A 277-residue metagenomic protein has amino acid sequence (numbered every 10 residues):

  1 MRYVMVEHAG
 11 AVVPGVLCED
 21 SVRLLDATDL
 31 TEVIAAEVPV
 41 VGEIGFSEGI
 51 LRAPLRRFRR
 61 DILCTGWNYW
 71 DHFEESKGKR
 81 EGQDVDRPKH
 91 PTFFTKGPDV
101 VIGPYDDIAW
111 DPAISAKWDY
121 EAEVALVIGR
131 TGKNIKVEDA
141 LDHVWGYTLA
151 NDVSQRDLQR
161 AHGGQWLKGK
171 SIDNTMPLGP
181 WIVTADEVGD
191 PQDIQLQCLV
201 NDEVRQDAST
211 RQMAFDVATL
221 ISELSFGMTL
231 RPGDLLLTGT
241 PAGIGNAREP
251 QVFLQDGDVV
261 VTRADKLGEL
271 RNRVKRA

Functional and structural regions predicted by a protein language model:
M1-P91, V261: N-terminal non-catalytic cap/leader segment that marks the start of a structured domain
H8-G10, L17-S21, I128-R130, V200-D202 (+1 more regions): Short acidic-glycine loop/turn motifs at beta-strand connectors
I44-F46, H72, R156-A277: Catalytic-pocket segment enriched in acidic/His residues
R52-P54, E81-D84, A109-W118, G132-D139 (+2 more regions): A generic local secondary-structure boundary/capping motif
L55, D61, D86, A116-W118 (+3 more regions): Residue "hotspots" at secondary-structure boundaries inside conserved domains
D86-Y105: A gly/proline- and charged-residue-enriched helix-loop-helix capping module
D99, G103-W145, A150-S154: Non-heme Fe(II) oxygenase catalytic core, chiefly the N-lobe of the double-stranded beta-helix
